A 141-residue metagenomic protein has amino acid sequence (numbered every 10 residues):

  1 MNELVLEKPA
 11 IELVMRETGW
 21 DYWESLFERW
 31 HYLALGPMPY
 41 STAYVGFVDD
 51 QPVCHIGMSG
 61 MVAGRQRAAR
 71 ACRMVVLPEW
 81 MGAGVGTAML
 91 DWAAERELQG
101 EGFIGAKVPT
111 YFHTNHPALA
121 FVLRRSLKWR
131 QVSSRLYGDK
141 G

Functional and structural regions predicted by a protein language model:
M1-T18: Conserved N-terminal entry element of GNAT/NAT acetyltransferase domains
L6-K8, Q51, G105: A generic structural signal for short, non-catalytic loop/turn and secondary-structure boundary residues
L13-W80, D91, E97, P117: A conserved beta-strand-loop-helix scaffold within acyl/acetyltransferase catalytic domains
S59-G141: Acyl-donor binding region in acyl/amide transferases
